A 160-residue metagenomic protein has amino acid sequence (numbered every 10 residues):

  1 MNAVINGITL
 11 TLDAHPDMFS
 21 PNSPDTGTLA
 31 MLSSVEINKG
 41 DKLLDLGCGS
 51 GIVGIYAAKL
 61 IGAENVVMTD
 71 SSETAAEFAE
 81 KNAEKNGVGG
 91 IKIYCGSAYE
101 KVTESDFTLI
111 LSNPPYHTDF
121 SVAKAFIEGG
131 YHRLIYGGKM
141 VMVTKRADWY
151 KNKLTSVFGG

Functional and structural regions predicted by a protein language model:
M1-N38: Class I SAM-dependent transferase core
T26-S112: Conserved SAM/SAH cofactor-binding pocket of Class I
G54-I55, T103, S121, K151-K153: Short glycine-/acidic-enriched loop or helix-start segments at secondary-structure transitions that form or flank
D70-A75, V122, K145-R146: Short beta->alpha hinge that forms the Motif I/post-I loop of the SAM-binding pocket
Y116-D119: Active-site-proximal cofactor/substrate-binding loop regions of enzyme domains
K124-Y136: A short glycine-rich, Lys/Arg-flanked "PGG" loop and its adjoining helix->strand segment in the class I
G137-T144: Conserved beta-strand signature within the Rossmann-like core of class I S-adenosyl-L-methionine
K145-G159: Conserved class I S-adenosyl-L-methionine
